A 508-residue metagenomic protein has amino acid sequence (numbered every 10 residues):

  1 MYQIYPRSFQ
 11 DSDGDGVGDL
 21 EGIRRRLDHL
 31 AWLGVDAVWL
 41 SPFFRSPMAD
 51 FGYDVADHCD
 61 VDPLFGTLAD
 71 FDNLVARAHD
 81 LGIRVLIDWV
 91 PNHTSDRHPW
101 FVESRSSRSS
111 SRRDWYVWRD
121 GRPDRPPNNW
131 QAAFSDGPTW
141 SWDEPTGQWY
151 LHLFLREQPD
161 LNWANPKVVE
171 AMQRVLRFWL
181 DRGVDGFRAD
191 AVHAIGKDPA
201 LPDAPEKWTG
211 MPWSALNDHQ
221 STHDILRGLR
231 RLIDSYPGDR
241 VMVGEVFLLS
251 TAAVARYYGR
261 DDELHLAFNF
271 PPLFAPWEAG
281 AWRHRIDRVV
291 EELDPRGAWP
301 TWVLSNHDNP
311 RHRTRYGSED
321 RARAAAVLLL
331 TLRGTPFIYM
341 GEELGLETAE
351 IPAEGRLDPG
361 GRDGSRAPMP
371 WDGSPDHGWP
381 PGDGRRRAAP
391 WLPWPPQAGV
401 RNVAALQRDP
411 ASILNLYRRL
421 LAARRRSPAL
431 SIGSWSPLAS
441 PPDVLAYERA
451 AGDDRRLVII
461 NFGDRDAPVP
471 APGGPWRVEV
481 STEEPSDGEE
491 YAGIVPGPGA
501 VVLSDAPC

Functional and structural regions predicted by a protein language model:
M1-R177, D181, A194-L249, M369 (+1 more regions): Acidic/aromatic-lined carbohydrate-recognition and catalytic surfaces of CAZymes acting on diverse glycans
S12-R24, N128-N129, Y316-D320, P380-A389 (+1 more regions): Short, polar loop/linker segments at the starts of domains and inter-domain junctions
V38, F187-A189: Hydrophobic residues within beta-strands of alpha/beta enzymes
A204-E206, W213-S214, D224-D239, G244 (+8 more regions): Loop/helix patches that line or flank the sugar-binding groove of alpha-linked glycan CAZymes
L457-F462, E483-E489: Structural signature of nuclease core domains in nucleic-acid processing machines
R465-E484: Beta-strand-rich binding/interaction modules
G488-C508: C-terminal beta-strand-rich structural cap/linker in extracellular carbohydrate-active enzymes
